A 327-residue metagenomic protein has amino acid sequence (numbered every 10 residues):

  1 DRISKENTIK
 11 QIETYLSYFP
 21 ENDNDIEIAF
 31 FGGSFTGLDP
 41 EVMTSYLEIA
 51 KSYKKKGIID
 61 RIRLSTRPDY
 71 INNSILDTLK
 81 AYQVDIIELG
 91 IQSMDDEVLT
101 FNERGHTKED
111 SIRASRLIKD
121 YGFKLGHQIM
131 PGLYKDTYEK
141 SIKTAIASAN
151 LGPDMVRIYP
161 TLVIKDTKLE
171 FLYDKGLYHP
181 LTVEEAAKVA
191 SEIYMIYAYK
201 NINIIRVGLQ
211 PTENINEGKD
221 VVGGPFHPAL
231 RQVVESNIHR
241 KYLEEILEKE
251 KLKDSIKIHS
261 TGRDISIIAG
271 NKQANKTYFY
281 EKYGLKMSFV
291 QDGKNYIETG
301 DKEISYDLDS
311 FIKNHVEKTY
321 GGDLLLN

Functional and structural regions predicted by a protein language model:
D1-K10, G32-A187: Conserved non-cysteine loop/helix-boundary elements of the Radical SAM core domain that shape
K10-A29, S34: Short Fe-S-cluster ligation motifs
Y15, K143-L151, E192, I196: An active-site-proximal structural segment forming one wall of the substrate-binding cleft that immediately precedes
L16, Y53-K54, Y197, L247: Conserved hydrophobic residues forming the short capping helix/wall of the S-adenosyl-L-methionine
P20-D25, K56-I59, K251-K253: Short helix-terminating capping/connector loops at secondary-structure junctions
D25-I28, I62, V156, K253-I258 (+1 more regions): Hydrophobic beta-strand segments of well-ordered beta-sheets in folded domains
I26, D60, D85, D154 (+2 more regions): Short acidic/polar active-site loop segments enriched in Thr and Asp
K168, K175-N327: Auxiliary Fe-S-binding modules of radical SAM enzymes
